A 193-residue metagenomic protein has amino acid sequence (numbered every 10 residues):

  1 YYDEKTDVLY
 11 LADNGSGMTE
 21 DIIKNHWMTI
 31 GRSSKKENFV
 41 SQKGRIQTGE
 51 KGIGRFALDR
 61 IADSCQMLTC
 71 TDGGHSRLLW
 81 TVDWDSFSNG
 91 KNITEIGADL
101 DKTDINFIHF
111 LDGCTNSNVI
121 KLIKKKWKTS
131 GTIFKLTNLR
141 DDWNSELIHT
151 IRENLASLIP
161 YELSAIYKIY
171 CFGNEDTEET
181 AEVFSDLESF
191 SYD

Functional and structural regions predicted by a protein language model:
Y1-I133: GHKL (Bergerat-fold) ATPase N-terminal catalytic module, capturing the glycine-rich phosphate-binding loop and acidic
C114-D193: Glycine/threonine-rich ATP-lid/beta-loop region of ATP-binding domains
